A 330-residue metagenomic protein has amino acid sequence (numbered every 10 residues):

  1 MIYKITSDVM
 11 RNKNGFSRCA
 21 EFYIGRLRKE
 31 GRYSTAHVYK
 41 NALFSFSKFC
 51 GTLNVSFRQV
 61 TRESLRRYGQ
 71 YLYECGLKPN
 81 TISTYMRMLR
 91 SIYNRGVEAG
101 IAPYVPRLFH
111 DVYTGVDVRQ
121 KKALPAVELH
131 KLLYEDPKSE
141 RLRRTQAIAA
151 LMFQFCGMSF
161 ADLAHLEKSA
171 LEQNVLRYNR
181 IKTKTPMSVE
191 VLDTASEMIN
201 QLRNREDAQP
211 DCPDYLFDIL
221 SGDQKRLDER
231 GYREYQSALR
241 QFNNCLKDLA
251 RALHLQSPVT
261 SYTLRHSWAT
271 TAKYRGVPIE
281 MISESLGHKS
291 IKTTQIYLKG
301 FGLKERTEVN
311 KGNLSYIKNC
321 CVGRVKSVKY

Functional and structural regions predicted by a protein language model:
E21-S34, L43-Q120, E135: N-terminal core-binding DNA-recognition domain of tyrosine recombinases/integrases
L108-F160: Basic, Lys/Arg- and aromatic-enriched nucleic-acid-binding interface segment
A123, R180-K184, D223, L286-K311: Catalytic-site neighborhood detector that most strongly recognizes the C-terminal catalytic loop/helix of tyrosine
H165-Q201: Conserved tyrosine-mediated DNA breakage-rejoining catalytic core shared by Y-recombinases
S169-V175, L255-S257, V277-L298, R324-Y330: Short, polar N-cap/turn motifs at the start of nucleic acid-interacting alpha helices
L192-Q256: Active-site/catalytic core of tyrosine-dependent DNA strand-transfer enzymes
N204-Q209, I219-K225, G312-Y330: C-terminal secondary-structure termini that scaffold catalytic or DNA-interacting sites
E234, N243-E284: Short, basic (Lys/Arg/His-rich) helix/loop patches that form interaction surfaces in the mid-to-C-terminal regions
